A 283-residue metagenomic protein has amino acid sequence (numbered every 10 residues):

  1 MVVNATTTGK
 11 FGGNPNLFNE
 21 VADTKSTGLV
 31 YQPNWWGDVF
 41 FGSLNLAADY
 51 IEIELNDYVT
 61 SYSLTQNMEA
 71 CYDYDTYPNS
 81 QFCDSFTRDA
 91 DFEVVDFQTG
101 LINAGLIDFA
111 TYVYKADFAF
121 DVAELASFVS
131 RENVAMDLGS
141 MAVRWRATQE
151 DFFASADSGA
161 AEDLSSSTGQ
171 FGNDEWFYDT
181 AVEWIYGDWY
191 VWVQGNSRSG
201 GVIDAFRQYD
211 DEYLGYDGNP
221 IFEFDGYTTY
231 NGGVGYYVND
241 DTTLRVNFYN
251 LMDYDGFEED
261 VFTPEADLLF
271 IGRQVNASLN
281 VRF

Functional and structural regions predicted by a protein language model:
M1-G9, P15-F82: Membrane-embedded beta-barrel scaffold of Gram-negative outer-membrane proteins
M1-P15, S63-V113, E183, Q194 (+1 more regions): Flexible glycine-rich, low-complexity coil/linker segments exposed to the extracellular/periplasmic environment
F11, V21-T27, Y31, Y50-N56 (+9 more regions): Transmembrane beta-barrel architecture of outer-membrane proteins
T27-L29, L46-A48, A116, V143-W145 (+5 more regions): Membrane-embedded beta-strand positions of outer-membrane beta-barrel proteins
Y31-P33, F118-F120, E183-Y186, G195-S197 (+2 more regions): Residue-level signature of outer-membrane beta-barrel architecture
N34-L44, G105, D121-V143, D241: Short loop/turn motifs that connect adjacent beta-strands in outer-membrane beta-barrel proteins
N56, A154, G195-Y213, F224 (+1 more regions): C-terminal beta-signal and adjacent terminal beta-strands/loops of Gram-negative outer-membrane beta-barrel proteins
M141-Y237: C-terminal beta-barrel architecture of Gram-negative outer-membrane proteins
